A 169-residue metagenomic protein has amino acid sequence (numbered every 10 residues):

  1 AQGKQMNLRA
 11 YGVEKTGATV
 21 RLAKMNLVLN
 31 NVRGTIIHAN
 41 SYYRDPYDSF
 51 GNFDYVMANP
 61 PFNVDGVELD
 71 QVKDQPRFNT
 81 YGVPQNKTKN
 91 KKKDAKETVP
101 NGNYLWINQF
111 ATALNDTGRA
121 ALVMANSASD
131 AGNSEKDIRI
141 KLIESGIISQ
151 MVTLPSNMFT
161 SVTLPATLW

Functional and structural regions predicted by a protein language model:
A1-A58, F62-Q75, M124-S127, A131-I148: Conserved S-adenosyl-L-methionine
K15, V20, K91-W169: Conserved Class I SAM-dependent methyltransferase catalytic core
Y43, N63, N79-G82, D130 (+2 more regions): Generic, ordered loop/turn and secondary-structure boundary motif
P60-P61, P84, P155: Proline-rich low-complexity regions
G66, G82-Q85, L114: Generic alpha-helical secondary structure signal
Q75-K96: Surface-exposed acidic, glycine/proline-enriched linker/cap segments that occur as 15-30-residue helix-coil
